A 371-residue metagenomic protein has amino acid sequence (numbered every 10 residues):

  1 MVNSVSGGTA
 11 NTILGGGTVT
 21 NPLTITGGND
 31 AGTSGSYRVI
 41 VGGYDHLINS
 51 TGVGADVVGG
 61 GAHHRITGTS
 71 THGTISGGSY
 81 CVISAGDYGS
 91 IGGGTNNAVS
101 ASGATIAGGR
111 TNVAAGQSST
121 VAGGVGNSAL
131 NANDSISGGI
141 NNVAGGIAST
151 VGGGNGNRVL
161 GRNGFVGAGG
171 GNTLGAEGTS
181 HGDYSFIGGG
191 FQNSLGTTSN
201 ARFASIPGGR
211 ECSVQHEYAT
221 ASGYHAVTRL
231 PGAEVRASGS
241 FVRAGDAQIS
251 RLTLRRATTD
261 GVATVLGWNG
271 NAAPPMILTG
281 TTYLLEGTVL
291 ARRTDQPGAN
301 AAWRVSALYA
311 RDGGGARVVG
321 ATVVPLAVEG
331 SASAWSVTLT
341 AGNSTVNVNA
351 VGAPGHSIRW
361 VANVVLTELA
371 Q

Functional and structural regions predicted by a protein language model:
M1-P275, A362: Periodic small-residue-enriched repeat registers in elongated scaffold domains
V242-Y283, L290-A302, G314-S357, A370-Q371: Surface-exposed ligand/attachment interfaces on beta-rich extracellular proteins
A307, R311-G314: Extracellular cysteine-rich, disulfide-bonded modular repeats and adjacent stalk/linker segments in secreted
H356-V364: Edge beta-strands of jelly-roll/beta-sandwich modules across compartments, strongly enriched in secreted/luminal
